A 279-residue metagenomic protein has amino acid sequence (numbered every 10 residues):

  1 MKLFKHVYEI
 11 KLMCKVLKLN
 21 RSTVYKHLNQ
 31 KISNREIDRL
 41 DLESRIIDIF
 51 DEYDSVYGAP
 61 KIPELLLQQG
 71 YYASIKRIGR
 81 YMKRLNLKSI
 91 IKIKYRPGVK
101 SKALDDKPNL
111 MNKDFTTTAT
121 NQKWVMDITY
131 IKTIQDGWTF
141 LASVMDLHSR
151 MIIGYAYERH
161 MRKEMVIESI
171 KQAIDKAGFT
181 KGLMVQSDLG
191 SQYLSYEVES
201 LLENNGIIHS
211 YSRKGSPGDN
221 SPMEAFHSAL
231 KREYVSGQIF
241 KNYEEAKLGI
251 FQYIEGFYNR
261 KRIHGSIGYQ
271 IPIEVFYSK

Functional and structural regions predicted by a protein language model:
M1-M13, L17-K18: Double-stranded DNA-binding cores of transcription factors and transposases
Y8-E9, Y57, A73, K241: Residue-level signal for the short linker/turn that defines the boundary of a DNA-recognition helix
C14, R21-A119, S216, I271-K279: Basic, flexible linker segments flanking DNA-binding modules in nucleic acid-interacting mobile-element proteins
C14, V24, I46, I62 (+15 more regions): Mobile genetic element proteins and their domesticated derivatives, centered on retroelements and DNA transposons
I32, E203-I207, P222, A229-K279: C-terminal domain-tail junction helix/linker
I91-R96, V185-L189, E203-P222, Q238-K241: RNase H-like polynucleotidyl transferase catalytic core
T117-I153, R159-H160: An active-site-proximal beta-strand-loop segment
Y155-G178: Active-site beta-loop-alpha junctions of metal-dependent nucleic acid enzymes, especially the RNase H-like/DDE
